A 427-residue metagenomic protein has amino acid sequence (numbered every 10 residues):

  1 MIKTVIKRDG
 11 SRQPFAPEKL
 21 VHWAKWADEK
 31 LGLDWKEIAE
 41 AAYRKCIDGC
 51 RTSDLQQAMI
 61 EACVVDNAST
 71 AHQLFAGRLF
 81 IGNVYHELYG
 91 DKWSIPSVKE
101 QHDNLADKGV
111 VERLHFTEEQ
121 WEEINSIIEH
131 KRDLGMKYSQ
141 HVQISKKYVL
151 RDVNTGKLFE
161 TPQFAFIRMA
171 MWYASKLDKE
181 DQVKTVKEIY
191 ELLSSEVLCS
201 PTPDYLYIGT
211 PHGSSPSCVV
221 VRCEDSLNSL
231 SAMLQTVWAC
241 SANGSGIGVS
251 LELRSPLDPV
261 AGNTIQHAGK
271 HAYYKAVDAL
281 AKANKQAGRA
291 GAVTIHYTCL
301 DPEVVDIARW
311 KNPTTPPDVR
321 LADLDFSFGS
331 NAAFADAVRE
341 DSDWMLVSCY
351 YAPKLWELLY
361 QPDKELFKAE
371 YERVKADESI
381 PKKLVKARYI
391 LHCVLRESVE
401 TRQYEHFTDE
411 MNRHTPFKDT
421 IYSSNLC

Functional and structural regions predicted by a protein language model:
M1-C427: Extended catalytic cores of very large enzyme megasubunits
